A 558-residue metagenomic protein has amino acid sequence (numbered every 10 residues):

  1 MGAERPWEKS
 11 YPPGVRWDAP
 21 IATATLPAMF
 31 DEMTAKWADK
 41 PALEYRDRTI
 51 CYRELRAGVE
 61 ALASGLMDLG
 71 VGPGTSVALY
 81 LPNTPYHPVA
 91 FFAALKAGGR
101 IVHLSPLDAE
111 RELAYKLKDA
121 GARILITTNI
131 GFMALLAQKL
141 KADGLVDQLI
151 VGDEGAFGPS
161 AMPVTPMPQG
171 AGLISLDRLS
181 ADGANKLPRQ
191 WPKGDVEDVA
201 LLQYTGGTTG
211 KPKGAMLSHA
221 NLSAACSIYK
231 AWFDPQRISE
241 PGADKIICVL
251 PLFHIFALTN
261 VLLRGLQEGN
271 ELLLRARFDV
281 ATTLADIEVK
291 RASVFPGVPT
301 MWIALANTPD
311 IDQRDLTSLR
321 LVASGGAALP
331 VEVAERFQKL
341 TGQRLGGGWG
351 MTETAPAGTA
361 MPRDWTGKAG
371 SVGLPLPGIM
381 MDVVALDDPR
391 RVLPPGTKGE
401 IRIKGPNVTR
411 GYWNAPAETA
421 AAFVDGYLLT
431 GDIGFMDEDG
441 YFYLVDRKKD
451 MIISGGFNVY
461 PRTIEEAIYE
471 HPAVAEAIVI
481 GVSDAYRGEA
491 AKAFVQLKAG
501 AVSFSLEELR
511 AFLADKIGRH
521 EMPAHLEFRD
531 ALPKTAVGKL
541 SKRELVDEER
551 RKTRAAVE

Functional and structural regions predicted by a protein language model:
I21-A22, L26, D39-T84, P88-F92 (+1 more regions): Conserved AMP-binding/adenylate-forming core of the ANL superfamily
C51-R53, W191, A200-S227: Conserved AMP-binding A3 loop
L69, K96-R178, A499: Structural core segment of the AMP-binding/adenylate-forming
D108, Y115, L125-I130, F295 (+7 more regions): AMP-binding/adenylate-forming catalytic core of the ANL superfamily
M167-S175, A181-Y204, K211, Q236-K245: Conserved pre-ATP/AMP-binding loop-to-beta segment of ANL
S223-K245, F253-S293, T308: Conserved AMP-binding/adenylation subdomain of ANL enzymes
V289-G297, A306-K368, M380: Gly/Ser/Thr-rich phosphate-binding loop
D382-R402, E438-D439, V502-L506, S541: Conserved beta-loop-beta connector loops within the AMP-binding
